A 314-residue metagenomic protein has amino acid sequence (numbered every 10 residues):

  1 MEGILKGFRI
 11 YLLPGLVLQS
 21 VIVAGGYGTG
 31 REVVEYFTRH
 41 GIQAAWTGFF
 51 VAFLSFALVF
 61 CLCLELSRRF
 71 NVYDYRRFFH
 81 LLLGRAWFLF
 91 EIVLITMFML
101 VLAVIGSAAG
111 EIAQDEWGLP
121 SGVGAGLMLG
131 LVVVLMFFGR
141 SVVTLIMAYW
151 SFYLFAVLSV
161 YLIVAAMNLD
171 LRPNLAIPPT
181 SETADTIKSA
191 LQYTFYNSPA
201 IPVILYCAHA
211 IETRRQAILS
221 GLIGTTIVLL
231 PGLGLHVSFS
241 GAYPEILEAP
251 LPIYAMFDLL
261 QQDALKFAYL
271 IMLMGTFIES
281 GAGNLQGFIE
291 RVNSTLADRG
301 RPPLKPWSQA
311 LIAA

Functional and structural regions predicted by a protein language model:
E2-I10, R39-A45, R69-M97, D115-S121 (+2 more regions): Transmembrane-helix boundary/entry motifs in multi-pass membrane transporters
G7-R9, Y36-L62, T225-L229, L233: Extracellular loop-to-transmembrane helix junctions
R9-G28, I95-F98, V164-N168, A176-G232 (+2 more regions): Hydrophobic, membrane-embedded alpha-helices of multi-pass small-molecule transporters
L13-Q19, W46-F60, L89-M99, D115-G139 (+5 more regions): Transmembrane alpha-helical segments of multi-pass small-molecule transport proteins
V34-E35, F138-Y149, P202-I227, A249-P250 (+3 more regions): Hydrophobic, small-residue-rich membrane helices and short re-entrant helix-turn-helix hairpins that build
F50-R76, S238, A242: Juxtamembrane transmembrane-helix boundary signature
E65-R69, I105-E116, L129-W150, H209-T213 (+1 more regions): Membrane-water interface regions at transmembrane-helix termini and the short interhelical loops of multi-pass membrane
R76-L81, I105-A125, H209-L230, N284-L311: Helix-loop-helix connectors at the membrane interface of multi-pass transporters/channels
